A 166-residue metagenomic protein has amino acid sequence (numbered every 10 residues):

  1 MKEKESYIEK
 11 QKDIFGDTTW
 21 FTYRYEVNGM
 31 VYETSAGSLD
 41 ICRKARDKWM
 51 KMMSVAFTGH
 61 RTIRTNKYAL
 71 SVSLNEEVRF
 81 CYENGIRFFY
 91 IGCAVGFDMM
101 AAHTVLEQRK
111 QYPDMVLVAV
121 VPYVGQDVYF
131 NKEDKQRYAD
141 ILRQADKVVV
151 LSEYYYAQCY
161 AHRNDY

Functional and structural regions predicted by a protein language model:
M1-W20, R43, D47-M50: Short N-terminal "domain-start" leader segments that mark the transition from disordered tails or signal peptides into
F15-N28, Y32: A short, structured beta-strand/loop element
N28-I41, W49: A short, exposed loop/beta-hairpin motif centered on an aromatic-Gly-Thr core
L39, A45-W49, T104, Q108: Short alpha-helical scaffold segments that flank and stabilize functional sites
I41, A45, S73-E76: Alpha-helical elements of Rossmann-like donor-binding domains used by nucleotide-donor carbohydrate transfer enzymes
M52-Y166: Acidic/glycine-enriched connector segments
